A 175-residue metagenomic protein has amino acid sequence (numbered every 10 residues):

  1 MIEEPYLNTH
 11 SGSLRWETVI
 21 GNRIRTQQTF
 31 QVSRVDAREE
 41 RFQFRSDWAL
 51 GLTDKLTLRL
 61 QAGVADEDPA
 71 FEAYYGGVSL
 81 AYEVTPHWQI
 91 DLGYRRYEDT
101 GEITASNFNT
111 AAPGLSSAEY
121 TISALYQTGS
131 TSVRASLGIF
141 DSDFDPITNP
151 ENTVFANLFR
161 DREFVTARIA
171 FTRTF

Functional and structural regions predicted by a protein language model:
M1-F175: Gram-negative and organellar
